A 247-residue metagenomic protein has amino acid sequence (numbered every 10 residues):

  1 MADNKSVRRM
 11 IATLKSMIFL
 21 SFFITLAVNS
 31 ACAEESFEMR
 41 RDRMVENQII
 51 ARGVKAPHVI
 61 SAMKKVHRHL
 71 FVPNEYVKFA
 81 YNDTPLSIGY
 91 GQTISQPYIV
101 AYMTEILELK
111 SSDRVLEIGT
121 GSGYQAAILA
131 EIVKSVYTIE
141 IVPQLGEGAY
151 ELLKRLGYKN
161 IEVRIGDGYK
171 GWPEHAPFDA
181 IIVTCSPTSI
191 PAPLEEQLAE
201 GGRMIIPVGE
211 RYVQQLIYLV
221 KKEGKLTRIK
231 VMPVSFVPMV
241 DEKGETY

Functional and structural regions predicted by a protein language model:
M1, F23, I49-I50: Short, flexible active-site loop motifs that bind/organize anionic cofactors or intermediates
A2-I18: Bacterial N-terminal signal peptides that target proteins for export
M10, V72-P73, S87, P97 (+5 more regions): Proline-rich low-complexity regions
K15-A27: Bacterial N-terminal signal peptides
C32-L116, A127-I128, I132, L145-E147 (+2 more regions): Class I SAM-dependent transferase core
E108-T227: Conserved nucleotide-cofactor-binding alpha/beta core module
